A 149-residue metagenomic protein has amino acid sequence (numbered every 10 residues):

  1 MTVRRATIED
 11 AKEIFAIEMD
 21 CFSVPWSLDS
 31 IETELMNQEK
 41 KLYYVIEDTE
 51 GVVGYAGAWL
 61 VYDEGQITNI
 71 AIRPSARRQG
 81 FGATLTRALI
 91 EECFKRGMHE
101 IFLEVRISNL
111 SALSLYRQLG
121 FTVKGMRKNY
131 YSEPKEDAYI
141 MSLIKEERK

Functional and structural regions predicted by a protein language model:
M1-V3: Extreme N-terminal starter segment of soluble prokaryotic enzymes
R5-S75, T86-A88, E92, R96 (+1 more regions): Acetyl-CoA-dependent GNAT
I67, I101-V105: Conserved hydrophobic beta-strand within the GNAT/NAT acetyltransferase core sheet that lines the active-site cleft
R73-Q79, I107-N109: Active-site acidic-Proline motif in GNAT/NAT acetyltransferases
T86, N109-A112, N129-P134: Short glycine/proline-centered loop/turn elements that form peptide/ligand docking sites
E104, R117, T122-Y139: Conserved catalytic-core motifs of GNAT/GCN5-like acyltransferases
K135-K149: Terminal substrate-recognition subdomain of acyl/acetyltransferases
